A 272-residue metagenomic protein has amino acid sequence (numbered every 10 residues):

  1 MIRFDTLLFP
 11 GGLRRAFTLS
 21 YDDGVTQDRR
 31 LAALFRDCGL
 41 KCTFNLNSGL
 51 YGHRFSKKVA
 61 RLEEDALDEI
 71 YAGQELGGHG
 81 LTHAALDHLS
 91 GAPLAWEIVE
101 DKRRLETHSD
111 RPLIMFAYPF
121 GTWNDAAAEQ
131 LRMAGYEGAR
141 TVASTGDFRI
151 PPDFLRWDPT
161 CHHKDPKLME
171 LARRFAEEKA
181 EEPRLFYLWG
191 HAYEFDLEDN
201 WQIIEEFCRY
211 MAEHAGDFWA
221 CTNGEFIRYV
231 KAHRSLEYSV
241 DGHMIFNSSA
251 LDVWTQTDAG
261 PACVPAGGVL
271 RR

Functional and structural regions predicted by a protein language model:
M1-Q27, D258: Boundary/entry segment of secreted carbohydrate-active catalytic domains
I2-F9, G52, E106, G138-D147 (+2 more regions): C-terminal domain-boundary segment and adjacent tail
T6, R30-L34, A126-Q130, E206-F207: A short acidic, amphipathic alpha-helical/loop segment
T18-L19, E75, F218: Hydrophobic "anchor" residues on beta-strands that sit immediately upstream of conserved functional sites
Y21-G24, G80, A192, N223: Active-site metal-binding loops of divalent metal-dependent hydrolases
R36-E137, A143-C161, R184-A192: Metal-dependent polysaccharide deacetylase catalytic core of the NodB/CE4 family, i.e., the active-site-bearing domain
G91-W96, P166-M169, E198-W201, E205: Non-membrane alpha-helical structural segments and their capping/turn regions in soluble enzymes
H108-S109, L131-A143, H163-P183, E205-M211: Catalytic-core region of carbohydrate-active enzymes that cleave or remodel glycosidic bonds
